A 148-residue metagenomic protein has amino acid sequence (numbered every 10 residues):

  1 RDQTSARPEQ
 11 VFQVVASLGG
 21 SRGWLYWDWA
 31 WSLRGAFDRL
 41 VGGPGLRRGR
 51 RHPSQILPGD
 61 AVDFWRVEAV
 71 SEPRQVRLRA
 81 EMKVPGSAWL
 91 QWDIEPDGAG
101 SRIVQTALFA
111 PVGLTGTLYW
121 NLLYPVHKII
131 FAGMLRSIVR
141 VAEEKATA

Functional and structural regions predicted by a protein language model:
R1-Q3, V104: Short, exposed beta-strand "edge-strand" segments with a Pro/Gly-rich flavor and a Y/T-containing core
Q3-E9, A16-P85, W89, P96 (+2 more regions): Glycine-rich portal/gate segments that line the openings of hydrophobic small-molecule binding cavities
Q13, W31, G35-D38, G116 (+2 more regions): Short hydrophobic helices that act as membrane-entry/anchoring signals
A80-I129, I138: Beta-strand/loop substructures that line and gate deep hydrophobic ligand-binding cavities in soluble
R140-A148: Generic C-terminal helix-cap and adjacent flexible tail
